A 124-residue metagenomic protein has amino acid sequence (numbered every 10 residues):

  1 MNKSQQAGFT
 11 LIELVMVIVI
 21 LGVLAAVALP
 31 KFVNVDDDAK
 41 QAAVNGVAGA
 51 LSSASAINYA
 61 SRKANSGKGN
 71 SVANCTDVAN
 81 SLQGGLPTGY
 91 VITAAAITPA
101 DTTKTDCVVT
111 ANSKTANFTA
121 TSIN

Functional and structural regions predicted by a protein language model:
M1-F9: N-terminal leader/signal peptides at the extreme start of proteins
S4, I18-L21, N45: Short glycine- and Lys/Arg-enriched binding-loop motifs that mark or flank ligand-binding interfaces
V15-K31: Alpha-helical hydrophobic helix detector
V33-V47: Aliphatic-rich helix starts adjacent to a transmembrane/signal segment
S53-N124: Periplasmic/extracellular, small/polar-rich flexible segments of pilin-like filament-forming proteins
